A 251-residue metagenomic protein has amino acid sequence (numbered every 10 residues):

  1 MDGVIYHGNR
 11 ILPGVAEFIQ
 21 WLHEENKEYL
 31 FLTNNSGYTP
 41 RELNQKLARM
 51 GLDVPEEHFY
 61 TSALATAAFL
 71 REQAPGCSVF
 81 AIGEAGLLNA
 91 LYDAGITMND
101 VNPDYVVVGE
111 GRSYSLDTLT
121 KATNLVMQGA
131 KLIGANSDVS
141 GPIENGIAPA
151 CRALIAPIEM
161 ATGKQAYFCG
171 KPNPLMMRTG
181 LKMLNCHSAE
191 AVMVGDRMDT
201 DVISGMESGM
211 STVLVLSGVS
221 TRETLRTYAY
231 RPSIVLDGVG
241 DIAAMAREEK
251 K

Functional and structural regions predicted by a protein language model:
M1: Residue immediately C-terminal to the conserved phosphorylatable aspartate in receiver
V4-P13, W21-K27, R41-Y60, A67-K251: Asp-based, Mg2+/Mn2+-dependent phosphohydrolase catalytic module
N35: Conserved phosphate/oxyanion-binding catalytic-loop motifs
